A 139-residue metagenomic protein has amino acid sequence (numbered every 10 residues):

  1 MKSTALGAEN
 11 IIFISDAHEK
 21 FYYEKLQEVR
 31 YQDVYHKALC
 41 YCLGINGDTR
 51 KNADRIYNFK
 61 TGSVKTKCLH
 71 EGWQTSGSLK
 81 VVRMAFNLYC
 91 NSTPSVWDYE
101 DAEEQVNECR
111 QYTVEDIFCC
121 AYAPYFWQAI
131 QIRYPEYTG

Functional and structural regions predicted by a protein language model:
M1-L79, R83-F86, C90-G139: Extended, charge-biased low-complexity segments that typically form long amphipathic alpha-helices/coiled-coils
